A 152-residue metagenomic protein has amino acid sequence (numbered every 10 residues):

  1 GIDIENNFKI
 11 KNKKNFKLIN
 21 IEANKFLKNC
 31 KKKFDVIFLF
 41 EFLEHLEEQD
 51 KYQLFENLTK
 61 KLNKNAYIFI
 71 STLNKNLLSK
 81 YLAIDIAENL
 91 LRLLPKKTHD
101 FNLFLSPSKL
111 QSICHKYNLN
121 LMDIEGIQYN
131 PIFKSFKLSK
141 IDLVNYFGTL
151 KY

Functional and structural regions predicted by a protein language model:
G1-L27, Q53: Class I SAM-dependent methyltransferase SAM/SAH-binding core
F38: A conserved beta-strand element that flanks and buttresses the S-adenosyl-L-methionine
F42-H45: Hydrophobic adenine-recognition pocket in adenosine-nucleotide-binding enzymes
Y52-Y67: A short glycine-rich, Lys/Arg-flanked "PGG" loop and its adjoining helix->strand segment in the class I
Y67-R92: Conserved class I S-adenosyl-L-methionine
T72, R92-K109: Acceptor-substrate binding/catalytic loop of class I
F101-I124: Short alpha-helix
K134-Y152: Core SAM-dependent methyltransferase catalytic element
